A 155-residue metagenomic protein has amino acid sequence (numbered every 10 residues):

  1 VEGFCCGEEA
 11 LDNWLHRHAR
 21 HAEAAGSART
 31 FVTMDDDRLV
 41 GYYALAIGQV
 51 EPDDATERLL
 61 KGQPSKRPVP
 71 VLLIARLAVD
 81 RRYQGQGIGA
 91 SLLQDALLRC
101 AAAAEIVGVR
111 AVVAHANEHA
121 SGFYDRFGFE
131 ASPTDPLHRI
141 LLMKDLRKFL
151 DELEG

Functional and structural regions predicted by a protein language model:
V1-A25, T30: Short amphipathic alpha-helix that is part of the acyltransferase structural core
E2-L11, T33-R38, Y83, L142 (+1 more regions): Alpha-helical solenoid scaffolds in eukaryotic macromolecular assemblies
G26-I47, E57: Conserved beta-hairpin
Y42-R76: Conserved acyl-donor/pantetheine-binding loop and adjacent beta-alpha core of acyl/acetyltransferases and related
A75, D80, Q84, N117: Residue-level recognition of the GNAT/N-acetyltransferase active site
G85-R99: Conserved acetyl-CoA-binding loop-helix of GNAT-fold acetyltransferases
L93, E118-G122, P136-M143: Short glycine/proline-centered loop/turn elements that form peptide/ligand docking sites
A101-A102, V107, A114-T134: Conserved active-site alpha-helix within GNAT-family acetyltransferase domains
